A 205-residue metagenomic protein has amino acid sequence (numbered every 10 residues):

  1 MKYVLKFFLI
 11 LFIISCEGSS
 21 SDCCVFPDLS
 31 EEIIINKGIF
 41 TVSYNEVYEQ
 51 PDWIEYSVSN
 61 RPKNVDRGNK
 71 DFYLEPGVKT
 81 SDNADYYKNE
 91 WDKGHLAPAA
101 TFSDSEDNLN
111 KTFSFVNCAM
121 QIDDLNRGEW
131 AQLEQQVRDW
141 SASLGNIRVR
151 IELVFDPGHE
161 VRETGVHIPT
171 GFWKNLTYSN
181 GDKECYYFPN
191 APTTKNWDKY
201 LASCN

Functional and structural regions predicted by a protein language model:
K2-I10: Sec-dependent signal peptide recognition, specifically the positively charged N-region followed immediately by
I14-S15: C-terminal motif of bacterial Sec signal peptides marking the signal peptidase cleavage site
S20-I35: Extreme N-terminus nucleophile/cap motif
S30-E32, I39-Y44, T164, G171-T177: Short, surface-exposed beta-strand/loop micro-motifs that present aromatic residues
I33-D92: Short, His- and charge-rich active-site/binding loops that engage polyanionic ligands
P76-N205: Domain-level detector of nuclease and nuclease-like folds in predominantly extracellular/periplasmic contexts
